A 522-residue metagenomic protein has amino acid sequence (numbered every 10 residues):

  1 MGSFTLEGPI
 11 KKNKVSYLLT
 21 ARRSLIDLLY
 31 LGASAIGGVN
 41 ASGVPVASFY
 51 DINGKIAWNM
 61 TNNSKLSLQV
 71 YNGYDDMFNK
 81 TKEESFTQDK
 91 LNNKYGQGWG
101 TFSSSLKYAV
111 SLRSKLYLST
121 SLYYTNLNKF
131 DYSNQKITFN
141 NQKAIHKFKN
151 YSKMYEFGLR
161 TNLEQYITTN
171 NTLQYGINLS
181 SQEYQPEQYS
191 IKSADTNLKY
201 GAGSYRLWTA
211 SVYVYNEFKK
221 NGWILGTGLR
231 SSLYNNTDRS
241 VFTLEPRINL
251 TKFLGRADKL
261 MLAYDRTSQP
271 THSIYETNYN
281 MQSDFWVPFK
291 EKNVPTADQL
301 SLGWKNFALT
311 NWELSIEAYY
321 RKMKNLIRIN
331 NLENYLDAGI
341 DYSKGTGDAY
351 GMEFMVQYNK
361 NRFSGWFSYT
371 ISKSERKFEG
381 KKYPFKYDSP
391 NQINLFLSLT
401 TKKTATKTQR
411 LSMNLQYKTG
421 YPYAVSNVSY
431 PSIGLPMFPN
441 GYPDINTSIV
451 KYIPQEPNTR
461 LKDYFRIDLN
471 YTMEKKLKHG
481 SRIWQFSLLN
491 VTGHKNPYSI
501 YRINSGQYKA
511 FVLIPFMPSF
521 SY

Functional and structural regions predicted by a protein language model:
G2-L25, G38-M77, G98-L118, I167-L173: Transmembrane beta-barrel wall of Gram-negative outer-membrane proteins
V15-L31, G73-K80, Q88, L118-H146 (+3 more regions): Surface-exposed extracellular loop regions of Gram-negative outer-membrane beta-barrel proteins
I26, G43-P45, S64-S111, N126-Y155: Flexible loop and strand-edge segments within Gram-negative outer membrane beta-barrel domains
L28-L29, Q416-T447, L461-Y522: C-terminal beta-signal and adjacent terminal beta-strands/loops of Gram-negative outer-membrane beta-barrel proteins
D76, E83, N128-F130, Q185-K192 (+6 more regions): Surface-exposed extracellular loop regions of Gram-negative outer-membrane beta-barrel proteins, predominantly
N92-S111, G201-Y205, F253, K259 (+3 more regions): Outer-membrane beta-barrel signature, preferentially recognizing the C-terminal barrel domain of Gram-negative
T172-K259, Q269-T271: Signature of Gram-negative outer-membrane beta-barrel scaffolds
K219, Y320-K322, Y342-P422: Gram-negative outer-membrane beta-barrel transporters
